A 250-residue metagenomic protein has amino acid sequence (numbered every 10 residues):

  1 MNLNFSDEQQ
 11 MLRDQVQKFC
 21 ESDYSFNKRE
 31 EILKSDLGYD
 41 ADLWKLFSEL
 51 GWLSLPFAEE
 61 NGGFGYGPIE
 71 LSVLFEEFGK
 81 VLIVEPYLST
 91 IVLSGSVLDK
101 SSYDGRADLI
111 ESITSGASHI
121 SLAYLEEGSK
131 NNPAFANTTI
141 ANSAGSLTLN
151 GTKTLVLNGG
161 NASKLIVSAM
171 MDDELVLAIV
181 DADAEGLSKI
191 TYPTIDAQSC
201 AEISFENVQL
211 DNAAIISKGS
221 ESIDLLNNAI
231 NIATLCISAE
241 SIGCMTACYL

Functional and structural regions predicted by a protein language model:
N4-L12, G79-K80, L93, L187-L250: Glycine-rich beta->alpha junctions and the first turn(s) of the following alpha-helix
Q9, C20, L74, G151 (+4 more regions): Residue-level signal for inorganic ion chemistry
N27-E49: Short secondary-structure junction/hinge motifs that connect adjacent elements
S48-A107, E111-G116, N158-N161: Internal helix-loop-helix
Y87, G128-N131, L155-N158, Y192-D196: Short Gly/Pro-enriched turn/cap motifs at secondary-structure boundaries
G116-E127: A short, Trp-centered hydrophobic/proline-enriched beta-strand micro-motif
T138-A141: A structural signal for short hydrophobic beta-strand segments in well-ordered beta-sheet cores
N150-L187: A short core secondary-structure module
